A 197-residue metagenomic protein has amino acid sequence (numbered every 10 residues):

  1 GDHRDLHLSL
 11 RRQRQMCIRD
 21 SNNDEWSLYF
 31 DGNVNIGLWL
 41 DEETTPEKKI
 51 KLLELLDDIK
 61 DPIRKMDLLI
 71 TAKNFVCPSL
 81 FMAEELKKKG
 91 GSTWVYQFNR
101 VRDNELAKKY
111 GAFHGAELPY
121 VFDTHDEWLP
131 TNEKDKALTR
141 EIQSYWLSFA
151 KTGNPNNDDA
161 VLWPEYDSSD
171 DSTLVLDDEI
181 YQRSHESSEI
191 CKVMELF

Functional and structural regions predicted by a protein language model:
G1-R14, I18: Single conserved hydrophobic/aromatic residue that forms the stacking wall/gate of nucleotide- or nucleobase-binding
H7, T71, T131-D135: Alpha-helix N-cap/helix-initiation motif
R12, N23-D24, E47-K51: Class I S-adenosyl-L-methionine
R19-N23, F98-R100: Conserved strand-to-loop "acid loop" that flanks and positions the catalytic carboxylate
D24-Y29, L106: Cytochrome P450 core scaffold surrounding the K-helix E-X-X-R motif and the conserved "meander" helix-loop region
Y29-I50: N-terminal leader/propeptide and maturation segments of large enzyme subunits in energy/redox metabolism and hydrolases
T45-K89, W94-R100: Alpha/beta-hydrolase fold catalytic core
V76-F197: Mobile gating loops/cap/lid regions near enzyme active sites that modulate substrate access
